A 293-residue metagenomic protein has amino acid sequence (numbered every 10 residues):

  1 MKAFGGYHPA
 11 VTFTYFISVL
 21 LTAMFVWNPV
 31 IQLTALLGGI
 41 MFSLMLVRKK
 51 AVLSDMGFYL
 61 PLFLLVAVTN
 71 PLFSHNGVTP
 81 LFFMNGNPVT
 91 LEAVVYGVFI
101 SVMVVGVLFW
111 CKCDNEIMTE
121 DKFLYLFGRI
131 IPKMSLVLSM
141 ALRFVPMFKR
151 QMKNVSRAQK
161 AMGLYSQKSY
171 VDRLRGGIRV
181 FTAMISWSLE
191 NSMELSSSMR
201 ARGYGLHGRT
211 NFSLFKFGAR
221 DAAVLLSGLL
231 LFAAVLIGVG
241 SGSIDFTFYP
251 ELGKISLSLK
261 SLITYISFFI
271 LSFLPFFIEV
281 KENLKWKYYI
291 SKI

Functional and structural regions predicted by a protein language model:
M1-G5, V47-A51, M84-Y96, F217: Membrane-helix interfacial "entry" motifs
K2-I40, N154, A158-I293: Transmembrane alpha-helix interface motif
W27, L46-V47, S74: Short helix-capping/hinge motifs at transmembrane helix termini and TM-loop junctions
L33, R48-G57: Interfacial helix-loop-helix linkers and transmembrane-helix boundary segments in multi-pass membrane proteins
G38-V47, L62-A67: Alpha-helical transmembrane segments and their membrane-interface exit regions
M41-K49, I117-M118, F276-K281: Structural signal for the C-terminal ends of transmembrane alpha-helices and the immediately following loop
D55-V171, L284-I293: Juxtamembrane/interface alpha-helical elements of multi-pass membrane proteins
